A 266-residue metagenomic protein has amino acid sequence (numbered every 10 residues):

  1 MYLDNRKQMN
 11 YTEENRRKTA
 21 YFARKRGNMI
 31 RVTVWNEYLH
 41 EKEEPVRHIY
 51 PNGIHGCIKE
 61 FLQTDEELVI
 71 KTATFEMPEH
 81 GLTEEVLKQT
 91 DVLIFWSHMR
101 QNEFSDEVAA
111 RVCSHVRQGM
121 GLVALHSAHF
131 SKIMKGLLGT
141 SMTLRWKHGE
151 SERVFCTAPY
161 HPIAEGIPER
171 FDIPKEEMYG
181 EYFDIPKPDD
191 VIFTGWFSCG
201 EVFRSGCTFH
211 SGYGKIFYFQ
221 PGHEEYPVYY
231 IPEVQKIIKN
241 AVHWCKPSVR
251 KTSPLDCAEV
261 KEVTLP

Functional and structural regions predicted by a protein language model:
Y2-D4, Y11, K18-K25: Short, positively charged and aromatic/hydrophobic N-terminal segments
F22-Q89, D256-P266: Aromatic-Pro/Gly-enriched surface loop or interdomain linker that acts as a lid/target-recognition segment
G27-N28, S211-P266: Extracellular ligand-binding/catalytic regions of CAZymes and related secreted enzymes and adhesion modules
L39-H40, M77-P78, R100, H129-F130 (+3 more regions): Short, solvent-exposed loop/turn segments at secondary-structure junctions
V69-K71, K88-Q89, L144-Q220, L255 (+1 more regions): Catalytic beta-strand/loop cores that center a nucleophilic Ser/Cys/Thr and support acyl-enzyme chemistry
V92: Short, Asp-centered acidic motifs that coordinate Mg2+ and/or phosphate in catalytic or ligand-binding sites
M99-G166: A glycine-rich, often tryptophan-bearing local segment used as a flexible ligand/cofactor-contacting loop or short
